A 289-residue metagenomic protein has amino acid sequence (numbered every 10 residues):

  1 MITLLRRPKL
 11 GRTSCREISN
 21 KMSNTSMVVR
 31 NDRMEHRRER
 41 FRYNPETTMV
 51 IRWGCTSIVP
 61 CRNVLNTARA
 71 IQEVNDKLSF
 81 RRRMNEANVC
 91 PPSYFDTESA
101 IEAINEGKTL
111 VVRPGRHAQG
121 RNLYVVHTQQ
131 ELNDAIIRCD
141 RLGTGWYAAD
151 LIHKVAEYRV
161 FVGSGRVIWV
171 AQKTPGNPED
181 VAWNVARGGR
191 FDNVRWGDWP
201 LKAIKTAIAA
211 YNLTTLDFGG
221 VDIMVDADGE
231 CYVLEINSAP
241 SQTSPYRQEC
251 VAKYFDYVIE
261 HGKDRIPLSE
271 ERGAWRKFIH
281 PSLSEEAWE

Functional and structural regions predicted by a protein language model:
T3-E106: Conserved N-proximal alpha/beta basic substrate-recognition cap immediately N-terminal to, or forming the N-lobe
P8, E98-A100, G115-Q119, Q129-E131 (+2 more regions): Short acidic/polar capping segments at secondary-structure boundaries
I71, K77-F80, L110-A135, A156-R159: Glycine-rich phosphate-binding loop of ATP-grasp-fold ATP-dependent ligases
P92-S93, T109-V112, G145-A148, F218-V221: A short linear hydrophobic-aromatic micro-motif
L110, I168-W169, G219, Y232-E235: Protein kinase-like catalytic core scaffold
Y124-T206, Y211: Phosphate-binding site of ATP-dependent enzymes
A149-D150, R159, L216-D228: A short glycine-rich, hydrophobically flanked beta-strand micro-motif that places a catalytic Asp/Glu for divalent metal
D198, N212-L216, V225-E289: C-terminal active-site "lid" helix and adjoining low-complexity regulatory extension at the edge of ATP-using catalytic
